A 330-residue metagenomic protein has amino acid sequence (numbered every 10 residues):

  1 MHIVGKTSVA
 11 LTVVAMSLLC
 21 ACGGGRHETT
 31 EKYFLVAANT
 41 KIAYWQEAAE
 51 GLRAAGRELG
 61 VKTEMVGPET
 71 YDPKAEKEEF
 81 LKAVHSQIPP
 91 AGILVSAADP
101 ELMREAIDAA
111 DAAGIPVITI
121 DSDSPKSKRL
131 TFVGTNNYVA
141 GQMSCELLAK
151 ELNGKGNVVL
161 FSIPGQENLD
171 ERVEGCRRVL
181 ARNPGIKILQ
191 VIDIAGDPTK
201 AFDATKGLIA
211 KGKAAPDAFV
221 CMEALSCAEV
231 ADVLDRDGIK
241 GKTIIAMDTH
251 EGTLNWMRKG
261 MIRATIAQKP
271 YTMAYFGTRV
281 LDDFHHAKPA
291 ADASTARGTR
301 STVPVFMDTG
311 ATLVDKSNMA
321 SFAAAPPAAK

Functional and structural regions predicted by a protein language model:
L18-A21: C-terminal motif of bacterial Sec signal peptides marking the signal peptidase cleavage site
E28, E76-F80, V133-V158, E171 (+3 more regions): Hydrophobic alpha-helical segments within soluble ligand-binding/sensing domains
K32-L59, T63-V84, S96-P100, I163-E171 (+1 more regions): Extracytoplasmic "Venus flytrap"
Y44-E58, A140-S144, N168-I186, K200 (+3 more regions): Short, solvent-exposed amphipathic alpha-helices that sit in or adjacent to ligand/effector-binding or catalytic
R57-D72, N157-S162, R177-P198, A218: Short beta-strand elements in bilobed, periplasmic/extracellular small-molecule ligand-binding domains
A91-D111, C176, Q190, A195-W256: Hydrophobic alpha-helical
P100-V139, L147-K150, N157, H250-R258 (+1 more regions): Flexible loop/hinge segments that line or gate small-molecule binding clefts
N168, V179, F276-K330: Hinge/cleft segment of the Venus flytrap/periplasmic-binding protein
